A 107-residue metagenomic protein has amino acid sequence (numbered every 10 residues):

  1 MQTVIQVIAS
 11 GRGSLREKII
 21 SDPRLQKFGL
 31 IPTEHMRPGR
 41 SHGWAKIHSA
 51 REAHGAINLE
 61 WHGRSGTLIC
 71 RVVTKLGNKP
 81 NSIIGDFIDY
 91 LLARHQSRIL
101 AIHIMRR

Functional and structural regions predicted by a protein language model:
M1, R40-W44, G63-I69: Intrinsically disordered, charged low-complexity linkers and terminal tails that flank or connect structured domains
M1-F28: Terminal, regulation- and interaction-focused segments at domain boundaries
I5-V7, I19, I57-L59, L68-C70 (+1 more regions): Hydrophobic beta-strand residues in large extracellular and virion-surface proteins
V7-G13, R51-A53, T74-L76: Beta-strand elements of well-folded, non-transmembrane domains
P23-F28, S65-L68, I88-L92: Short, low-complexity, polar/charged sequence segments that are solvent-exposed and flexible
L25-A56: Ser/Thr-rich, low-complexity intrinsically disordered terminal regions
G55-N81: Intrinsically disordered, low-complexity regulatory segments enriched in Ser/Thr/Pro and charged residues
N78-R107: A conserved amphipathic terminal alpha-helix motif
